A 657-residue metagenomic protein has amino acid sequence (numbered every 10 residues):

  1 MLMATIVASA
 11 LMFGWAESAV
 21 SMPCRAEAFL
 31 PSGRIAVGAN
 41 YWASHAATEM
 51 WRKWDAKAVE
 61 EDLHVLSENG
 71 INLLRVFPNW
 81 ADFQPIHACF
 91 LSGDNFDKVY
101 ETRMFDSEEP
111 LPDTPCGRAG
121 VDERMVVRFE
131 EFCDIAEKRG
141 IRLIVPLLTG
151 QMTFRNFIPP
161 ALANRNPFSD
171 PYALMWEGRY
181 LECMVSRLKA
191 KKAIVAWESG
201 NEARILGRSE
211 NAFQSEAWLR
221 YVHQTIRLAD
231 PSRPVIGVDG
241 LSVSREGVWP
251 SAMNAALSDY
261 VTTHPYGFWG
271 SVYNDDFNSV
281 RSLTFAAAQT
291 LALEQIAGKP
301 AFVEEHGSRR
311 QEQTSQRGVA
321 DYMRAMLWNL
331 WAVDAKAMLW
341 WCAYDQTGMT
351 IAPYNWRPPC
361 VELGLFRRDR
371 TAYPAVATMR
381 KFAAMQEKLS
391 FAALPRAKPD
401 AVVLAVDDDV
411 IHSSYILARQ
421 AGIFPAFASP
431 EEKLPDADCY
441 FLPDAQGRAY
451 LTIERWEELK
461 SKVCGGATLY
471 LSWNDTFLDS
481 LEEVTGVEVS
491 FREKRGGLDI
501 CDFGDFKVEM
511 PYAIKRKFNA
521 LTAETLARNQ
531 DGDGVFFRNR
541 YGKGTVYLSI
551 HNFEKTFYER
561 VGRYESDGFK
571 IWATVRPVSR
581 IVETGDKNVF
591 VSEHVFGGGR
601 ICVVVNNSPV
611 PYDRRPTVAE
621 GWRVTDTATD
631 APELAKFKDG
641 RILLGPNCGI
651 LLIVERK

Functional and structural regions predicted by a protein language model:
C24, F29-M253, S258, M349: Active-site mouth of glycoside hydrolases
F213, R233-V238, S242-Q311: Glycoside hydrolase catalytic-domain groove-lining segments
R220-V222, D230, K398-A421: Short, charged N-terminal beta->alpha structural module
S242-S244, L417-P435: A short, well-structured beta->alpha microelement
H306, V319-N355: Substrate-binding cleft of secreted/luminal carbohydrate-active enzymes
A343-A397: Aromatic-rich peripheral "rim/lid" segments of glycoside hydrolase catalytic domains that contact and position glycan
L434-R448: Short, well-ordered secondary-structure micro-motifs within conserved domains or adaptor modules
R448-K657: A conserved amphipathic helix/loop scaffold that creates a polar/acidic microenvironment used either to coordinate
